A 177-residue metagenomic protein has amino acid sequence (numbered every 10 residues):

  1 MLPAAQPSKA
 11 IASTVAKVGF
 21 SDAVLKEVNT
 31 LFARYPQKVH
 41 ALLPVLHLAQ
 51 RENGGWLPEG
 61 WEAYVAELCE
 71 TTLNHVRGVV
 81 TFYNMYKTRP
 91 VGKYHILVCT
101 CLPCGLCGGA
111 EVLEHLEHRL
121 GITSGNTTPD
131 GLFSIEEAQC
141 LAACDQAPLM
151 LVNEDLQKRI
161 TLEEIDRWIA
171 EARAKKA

Functional and structural regions predicted by a protein language model:
M1-A177: Signature of N-terminal electron-transfer/Fe-S-associated modules in redox systems
